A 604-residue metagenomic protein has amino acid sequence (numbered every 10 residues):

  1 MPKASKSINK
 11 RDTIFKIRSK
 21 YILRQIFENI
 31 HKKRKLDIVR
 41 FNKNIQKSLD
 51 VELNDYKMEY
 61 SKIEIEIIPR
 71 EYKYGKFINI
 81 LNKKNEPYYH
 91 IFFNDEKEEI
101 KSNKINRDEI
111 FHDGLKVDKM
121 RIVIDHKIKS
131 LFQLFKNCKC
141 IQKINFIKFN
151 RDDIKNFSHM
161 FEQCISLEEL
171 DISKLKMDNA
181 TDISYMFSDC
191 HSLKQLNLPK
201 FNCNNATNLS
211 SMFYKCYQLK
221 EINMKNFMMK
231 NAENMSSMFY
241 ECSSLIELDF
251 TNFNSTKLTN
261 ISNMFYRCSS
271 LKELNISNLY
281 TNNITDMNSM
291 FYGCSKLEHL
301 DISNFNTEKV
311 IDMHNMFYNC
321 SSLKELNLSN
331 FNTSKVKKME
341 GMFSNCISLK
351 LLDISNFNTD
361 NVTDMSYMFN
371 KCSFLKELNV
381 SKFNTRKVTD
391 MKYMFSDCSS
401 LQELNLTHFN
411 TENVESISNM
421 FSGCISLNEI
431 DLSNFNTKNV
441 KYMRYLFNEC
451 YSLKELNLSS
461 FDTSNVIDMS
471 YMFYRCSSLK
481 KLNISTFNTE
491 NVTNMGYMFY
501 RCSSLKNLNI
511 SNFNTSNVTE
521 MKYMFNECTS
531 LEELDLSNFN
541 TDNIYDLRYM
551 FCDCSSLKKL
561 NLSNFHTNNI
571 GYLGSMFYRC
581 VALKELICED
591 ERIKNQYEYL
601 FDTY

Functional and structural regions predicted by a protein language model:
M1-I154, K174-K176, M228, L583-Y604: N-terminal capping/linker segments that flank leucine-rich repeat
S5-S7, T13, K35-V39, D55-E59 (+20 more regions): Structural signature of tandem-repeat unit edges
R24, F132-Q133, S158-H159, T181-Y185 (+15 more regions): Register-specific detector for alpha-helical tandem repeat solenoids, activating on a conserved position within each
I26-K43, M212-F213, F239, M290 (+5 more regions): Leucine-rich solenoid repeat scaffolds
F27, F135-K136, F161-E162, S188 (+14 more regions): Ankyrin-repeat helical core positions
K73, H112, F291, F421 (+3 more regions): Intrinsically disordered, low-complexity segments enriched in small/polar residues
K97-D108, D171, D249, K392 (+1 more regions): Solvent-exposed, well-ordered amphipathic alpha-helical segments that flank/support binding or catalytic loops
N156-H159, C164, D182-Y185, C190 (+3 more regions): Long, compositionally biased low-complexity repeat segments characteristic of intrinsically disordered regions
